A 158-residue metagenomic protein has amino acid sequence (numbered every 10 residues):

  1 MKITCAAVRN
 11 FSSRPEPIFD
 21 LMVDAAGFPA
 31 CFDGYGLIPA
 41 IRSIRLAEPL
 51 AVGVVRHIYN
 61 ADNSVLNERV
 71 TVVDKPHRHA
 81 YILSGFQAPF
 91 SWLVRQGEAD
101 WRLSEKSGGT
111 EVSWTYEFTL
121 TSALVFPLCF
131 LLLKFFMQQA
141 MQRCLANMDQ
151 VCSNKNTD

Functional and structural regions predicted by a protein language model:
M1-E48: Hydrophobic ligand-binding cavity/cleft-lining segments
K2-N10, E16, V55, V65 (+3 more regions): Intrinsic-disorder/low-complexity, polar/charged segments enriched in Ser/Thr/Lys/Arg/Asp/Glu/Gln
P17-M22, F28, R56, V70 (+3 more regions): Hydrophobic pocket/interface hotspot
G27-A30, A40-I44, V55-Y59, V70-D74: Functional cleft and adjacent loop/helix regions within the main domain that mediate ligand binding or catalysis
L37, L46, A61-E111: Hydrophobic-ligand binding "helix-grip"
A51, H57-S64: Short, well-structured hydrophobic secondary-structure segments
S84-A88, T115-S122: Short, solvent-exposed aromatic-acidic interface loops
F118-D158: A conserved amphipathic terminal alpha-helix motif
